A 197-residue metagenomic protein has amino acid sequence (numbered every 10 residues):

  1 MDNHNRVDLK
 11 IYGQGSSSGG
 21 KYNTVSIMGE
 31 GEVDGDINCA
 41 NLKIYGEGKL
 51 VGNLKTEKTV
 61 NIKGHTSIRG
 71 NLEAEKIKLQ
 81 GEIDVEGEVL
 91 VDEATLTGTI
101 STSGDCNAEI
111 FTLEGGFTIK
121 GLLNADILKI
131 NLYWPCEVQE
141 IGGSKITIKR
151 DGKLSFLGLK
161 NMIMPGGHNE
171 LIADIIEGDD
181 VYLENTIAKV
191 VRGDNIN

Functional and structural regions predicted by a protein language model:
M1-N197: Extended beta-solenoid/beta-helix repeat architectures
